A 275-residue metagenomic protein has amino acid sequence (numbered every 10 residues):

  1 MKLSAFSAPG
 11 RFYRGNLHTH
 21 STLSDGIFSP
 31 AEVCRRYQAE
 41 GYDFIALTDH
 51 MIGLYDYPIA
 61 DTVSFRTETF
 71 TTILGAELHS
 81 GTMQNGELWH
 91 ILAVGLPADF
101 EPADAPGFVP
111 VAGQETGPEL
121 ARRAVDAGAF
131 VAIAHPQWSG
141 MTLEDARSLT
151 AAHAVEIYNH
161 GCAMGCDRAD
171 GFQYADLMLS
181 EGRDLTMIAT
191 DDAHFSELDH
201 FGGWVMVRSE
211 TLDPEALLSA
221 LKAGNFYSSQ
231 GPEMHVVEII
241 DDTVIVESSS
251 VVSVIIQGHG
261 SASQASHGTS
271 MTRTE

Functional and structural regions predicted by a protein language model:
M1-F12, L185-T186, A193-E275: C-terminal functional module detector
K2-F130, A134, M141-L143, S148-T150 (+5 more regions): A metal-dependent hydrolase metal-coordination microenvironment
Q38-D43, S180-R183, K222: Sec-exported extracytoplasmic/periplasmic mature domains
N85-I91, R168-S180, N225-P232, I256 (+1 more regions): Hydrophobic transmembrane alpha-helix bundles
I91-P102, D176-L185, G231-D241: Short secondary-structure transition/capping segments
A124-V125, M178-L179, L221: Hydrophobic, Leu/Ile/Phe/Ala-enriched alpha-helical segments that form helix-helix packing faces
Q137-G140, E181: A general structural signal for short secondary-structure boundary/capping elements
